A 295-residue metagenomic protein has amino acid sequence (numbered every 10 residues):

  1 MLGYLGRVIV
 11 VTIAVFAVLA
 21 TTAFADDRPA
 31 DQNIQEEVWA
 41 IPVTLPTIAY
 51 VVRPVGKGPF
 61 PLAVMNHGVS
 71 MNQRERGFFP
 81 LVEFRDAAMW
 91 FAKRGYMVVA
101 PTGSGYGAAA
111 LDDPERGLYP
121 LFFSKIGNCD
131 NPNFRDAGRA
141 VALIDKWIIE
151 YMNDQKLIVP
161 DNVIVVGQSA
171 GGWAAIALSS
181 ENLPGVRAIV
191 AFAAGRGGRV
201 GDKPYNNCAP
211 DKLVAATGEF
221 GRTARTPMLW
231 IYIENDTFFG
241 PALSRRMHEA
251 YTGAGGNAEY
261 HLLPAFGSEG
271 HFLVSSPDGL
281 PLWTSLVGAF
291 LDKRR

Functional and structural regions predicted by a protein language model:
D26-G58: N-terminal cap/lid segment of alpha/beta-hydrolase-fold proteins
G58-F60, V69-A110, F238-G240: Short substrate-entry loop that stabilizes the transition state in hydrolases
N66, P101-G103, F192, L263: Alpha/beta-hydrolase
N66-G68, Y232: The conserved beta1-alpha1 loop
R116-K156: Alpha/beta-hydrolase active-site loop
L143-L213: Primarily recognizes the serine-hydrolase "nucleophile elbow" in alpha/beta-hydrolase and SGNH/GDSL folds
A188, A194-A254, E259: The feature captures the conserved acid-bearing segment of alpha/beta-hydrolase catalytic domains
R245, A254-R295: C-terminal catalytic histidine-bearing segment of alpha/beta-hydrolase fold enzymes
